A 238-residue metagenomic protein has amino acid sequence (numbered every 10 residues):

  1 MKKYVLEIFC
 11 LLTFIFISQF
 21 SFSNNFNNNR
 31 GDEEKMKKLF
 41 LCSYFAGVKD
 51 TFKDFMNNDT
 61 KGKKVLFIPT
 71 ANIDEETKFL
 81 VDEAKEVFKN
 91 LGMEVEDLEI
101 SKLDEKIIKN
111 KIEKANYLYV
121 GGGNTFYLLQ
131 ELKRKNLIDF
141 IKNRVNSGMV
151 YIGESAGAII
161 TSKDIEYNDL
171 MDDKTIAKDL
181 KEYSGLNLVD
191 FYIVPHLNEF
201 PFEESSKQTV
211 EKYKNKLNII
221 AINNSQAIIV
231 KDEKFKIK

Functional and structural regions predicted by a protein language model:
M1-K2, K37: N-terminal hydrophobic targeting signals that begin at the initiator methionine
K2-S23: Classical Sec-dependent N-terminal signal peptides that target proteins to the secretory pathway
N27-K35: Short, Lys/Arg-enriched N-terminal segments with co-localized hydrophobic residues within the first ~10-30 amino acids
K35-Y117, G121, D232: N-terminal beta1-alpha1 cap of cysteine-dependent amidohydrolase-like domains
F40, Y151-I152: Structural detector of well-ordered beta-strand residues that form the stable sheet scaffold of enzyme domains
A46, N72, N124, I165 (+1 more regions): Short, glycine/serine-rich, charged loops/turns that create anion-binding and catalytic segments at active sites
D74-E76, Y127-Q130: A generic structural signal for short coil/turn motifs at secondary-structure boundaries
G121, L129-V150, G157-K238: Active-site-adjacent pocket-lining segments in enzyme domains
